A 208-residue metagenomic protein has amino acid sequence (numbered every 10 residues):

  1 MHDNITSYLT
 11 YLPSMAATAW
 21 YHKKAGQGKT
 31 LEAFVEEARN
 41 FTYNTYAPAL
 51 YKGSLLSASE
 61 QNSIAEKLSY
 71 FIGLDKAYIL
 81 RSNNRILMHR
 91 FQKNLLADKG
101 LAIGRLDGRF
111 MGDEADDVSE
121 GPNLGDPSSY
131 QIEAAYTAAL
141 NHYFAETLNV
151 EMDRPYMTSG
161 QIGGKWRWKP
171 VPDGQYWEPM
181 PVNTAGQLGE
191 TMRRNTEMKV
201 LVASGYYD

Functional and structural regions predicted by a protein language model:
M1-S128: Alpha/beta-hydrolase
H2-Q27, M152-T184, T191-R194: Catalytic cores of eukaryotic secretory-pathway lumenal/extracellular enzymes that build and remodel glycoconjugates
A65, A185-L188: Extracytoplasmic/secreted envelope proteins and their assembly/folding machinery, especially bacterial periplasmic
K99-P179: Small-residue-rich helix-loop
T196-K199: Loop/turn elements at helix/coil->beta-strand transitions in domains of secreted/extracellular proteins
V202-S204: Short beta-strand/loop motif that positions the catalytic acidic residue of the alpha/beta-hydrolase fold
Y207-D208: Acidic catalytic loop of the alpha/beta-hydrolase fold
